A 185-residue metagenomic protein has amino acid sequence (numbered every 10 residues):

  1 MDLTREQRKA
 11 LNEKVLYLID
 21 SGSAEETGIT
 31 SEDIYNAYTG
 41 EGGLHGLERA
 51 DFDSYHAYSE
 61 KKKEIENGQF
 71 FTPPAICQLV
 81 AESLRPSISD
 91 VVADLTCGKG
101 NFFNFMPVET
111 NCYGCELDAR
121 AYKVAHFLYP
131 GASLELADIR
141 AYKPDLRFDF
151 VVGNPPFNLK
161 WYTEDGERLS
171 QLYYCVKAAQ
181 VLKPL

Functional and structural regions predicted by a protein language model:
M1-L185: Class I S-adenosyl-L-methionine-dependent methyltransferase catalytic core
